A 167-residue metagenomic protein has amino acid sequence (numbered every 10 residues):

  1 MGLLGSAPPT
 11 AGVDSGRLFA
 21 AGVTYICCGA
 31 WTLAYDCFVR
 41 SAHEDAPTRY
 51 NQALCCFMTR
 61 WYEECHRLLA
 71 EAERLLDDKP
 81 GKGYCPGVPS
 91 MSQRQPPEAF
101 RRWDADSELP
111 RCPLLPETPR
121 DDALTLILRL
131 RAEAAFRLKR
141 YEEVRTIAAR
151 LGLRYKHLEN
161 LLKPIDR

Functional and structural regions predicted by a protein language model:
S6-P8, F38, D77-S92, P97-D121: Flexible helix-coil transition and linker loops at the boundaries of alpha-helical arrays
P8-R40, L130: Alpha-helical segment of the N-proximal tetratricopeptide repeat
V13, E44, P116-P119, A123: Structural signature of alpha-solenoid helical repeat junctions
V13-G16, A20, N51, M58 (+3 more regions): "A position-specific structural signal for the A-helix of alpha-solenoid helical repeats
W31, F38, L69-A72, L76 (+1 more regions): Inward-facing hydrophobic residues that define packing positions of alpha-helical scaffold repeats
A46-N51, L75-V88, L153-I165: Boundary/linker segments of alpha-helical solenoid repeat arrays
